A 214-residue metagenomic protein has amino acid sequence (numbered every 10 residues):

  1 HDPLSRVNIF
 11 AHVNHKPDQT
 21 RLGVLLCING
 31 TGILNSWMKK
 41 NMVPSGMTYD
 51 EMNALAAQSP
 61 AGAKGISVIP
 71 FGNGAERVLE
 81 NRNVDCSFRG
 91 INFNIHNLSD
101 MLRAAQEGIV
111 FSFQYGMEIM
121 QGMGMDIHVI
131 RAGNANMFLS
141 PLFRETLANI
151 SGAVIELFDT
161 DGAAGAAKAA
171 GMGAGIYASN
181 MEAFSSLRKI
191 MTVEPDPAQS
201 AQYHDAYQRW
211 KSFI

Functional and structural regions predicted by a protein language model:
H1-I214: Active-site core segments that coordinate phosphate-bearing ligands/cofactors across diverse enzyme families
